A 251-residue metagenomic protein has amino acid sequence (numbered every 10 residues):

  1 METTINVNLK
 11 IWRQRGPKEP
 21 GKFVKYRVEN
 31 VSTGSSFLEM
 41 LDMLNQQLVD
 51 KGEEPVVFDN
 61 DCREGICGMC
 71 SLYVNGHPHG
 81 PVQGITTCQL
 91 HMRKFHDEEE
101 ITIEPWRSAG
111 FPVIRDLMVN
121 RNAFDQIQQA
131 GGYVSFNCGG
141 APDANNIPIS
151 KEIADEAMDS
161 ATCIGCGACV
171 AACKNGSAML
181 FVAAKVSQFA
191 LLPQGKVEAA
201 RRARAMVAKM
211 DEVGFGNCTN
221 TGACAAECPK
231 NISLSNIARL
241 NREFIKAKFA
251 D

Functional and structural regions predicted by a protein language model:
T3-N8: Short structural boundary motif marking the start of a folded domain
I11-P17: Short polar catalytic/cofactor-binding loops
W12, E29, V74-G76: Short strand-turn-strand beta-turns centered on an Asx-Gly dipeptide
V24-S36: Short, contiguous acidic and Ser/Thr-rich linear segments
S35-E54, I101-D251: Ferredoxin-type iron-sulfur electron-transfer modules in oxidoreductases and energy-metabolism complexes
V57-M69: Short, structured protein-protein interaction patches enriched in aromatics and acidic/basic residues, typified by
V74-E98, I103: Glycine-rich phosphate/adenylate-binding loop and adjacent beta-alpha elements of nucleotide- or dinucleotide-binding
